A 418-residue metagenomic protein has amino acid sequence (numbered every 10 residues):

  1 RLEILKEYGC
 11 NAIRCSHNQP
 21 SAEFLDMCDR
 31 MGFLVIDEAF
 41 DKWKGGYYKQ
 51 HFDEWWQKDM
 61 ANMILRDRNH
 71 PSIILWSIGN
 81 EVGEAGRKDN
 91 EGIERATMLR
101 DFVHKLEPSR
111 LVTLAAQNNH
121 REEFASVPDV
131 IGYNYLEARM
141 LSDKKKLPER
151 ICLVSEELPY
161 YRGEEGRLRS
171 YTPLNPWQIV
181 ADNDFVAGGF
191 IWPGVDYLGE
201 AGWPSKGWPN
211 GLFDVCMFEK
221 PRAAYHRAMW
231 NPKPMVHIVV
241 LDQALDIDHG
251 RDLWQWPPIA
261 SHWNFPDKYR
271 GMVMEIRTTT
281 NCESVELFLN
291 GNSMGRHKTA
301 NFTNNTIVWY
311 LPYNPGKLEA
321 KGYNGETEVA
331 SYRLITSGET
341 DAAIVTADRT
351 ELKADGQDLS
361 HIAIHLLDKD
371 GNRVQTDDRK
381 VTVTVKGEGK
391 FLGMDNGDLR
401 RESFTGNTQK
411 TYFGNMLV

Functional and structural regions predicted by a protein language model:
R1-I151, E157-R169: Active-site mouth of glycoside hydrolases
V35, F102-V103, L111, D395-Q409: Acidic/polar low-complexity surface segments
S72-W76, A96-P108, V112-T113, E123-A125 (+2 more regions): Substrate-binding clefts and catalytic carboxylate motifs of secreted carbohydrate-active enzymes
S284-N292, D378-L392: Extended low-complexity, serine/threonine- and proline-enriched intrinsically disordered segments
H297-T299, T340-V345, V383-D398: Short aromatic-acidic-glycine turn motif
A300-I307, L399-L417: Aromatic sugar-binding surface patches on proteins that engage polysaccharides or sugar-phosphate polymers
I362-L366, G371: Short, well-ordered beta-strand segments enriched in hydrophobic/aromatic residues
R373-T376: Short acidic/proline- and small/hydrophobic-mixed sequence motifs that coincide with surface turns and coil-to-beta
